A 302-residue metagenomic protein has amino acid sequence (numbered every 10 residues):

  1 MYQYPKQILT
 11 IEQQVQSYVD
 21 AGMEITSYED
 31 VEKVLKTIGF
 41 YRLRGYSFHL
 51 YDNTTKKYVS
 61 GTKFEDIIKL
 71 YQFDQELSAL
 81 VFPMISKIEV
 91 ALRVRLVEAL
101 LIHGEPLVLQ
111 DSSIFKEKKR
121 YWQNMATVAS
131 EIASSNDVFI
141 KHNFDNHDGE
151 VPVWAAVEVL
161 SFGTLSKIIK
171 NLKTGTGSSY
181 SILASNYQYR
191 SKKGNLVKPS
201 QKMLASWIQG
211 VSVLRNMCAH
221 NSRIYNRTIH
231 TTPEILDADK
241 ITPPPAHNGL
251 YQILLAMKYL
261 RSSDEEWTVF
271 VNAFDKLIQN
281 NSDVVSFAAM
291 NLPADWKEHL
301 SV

Functional and structural regions predicted by a protein language model:
M1-V302: Amphipathic alpha-helical interface elements
